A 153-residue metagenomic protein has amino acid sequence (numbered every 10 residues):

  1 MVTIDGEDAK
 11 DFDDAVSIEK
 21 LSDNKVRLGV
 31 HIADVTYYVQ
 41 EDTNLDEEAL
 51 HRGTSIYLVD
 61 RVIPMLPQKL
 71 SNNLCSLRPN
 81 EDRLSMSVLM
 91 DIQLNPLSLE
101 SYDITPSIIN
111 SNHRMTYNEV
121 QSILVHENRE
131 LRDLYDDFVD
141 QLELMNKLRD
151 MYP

Functional and structural regions predicted by a protein language model:
M1-P153: Electropositive polyanion-binding surfaces
